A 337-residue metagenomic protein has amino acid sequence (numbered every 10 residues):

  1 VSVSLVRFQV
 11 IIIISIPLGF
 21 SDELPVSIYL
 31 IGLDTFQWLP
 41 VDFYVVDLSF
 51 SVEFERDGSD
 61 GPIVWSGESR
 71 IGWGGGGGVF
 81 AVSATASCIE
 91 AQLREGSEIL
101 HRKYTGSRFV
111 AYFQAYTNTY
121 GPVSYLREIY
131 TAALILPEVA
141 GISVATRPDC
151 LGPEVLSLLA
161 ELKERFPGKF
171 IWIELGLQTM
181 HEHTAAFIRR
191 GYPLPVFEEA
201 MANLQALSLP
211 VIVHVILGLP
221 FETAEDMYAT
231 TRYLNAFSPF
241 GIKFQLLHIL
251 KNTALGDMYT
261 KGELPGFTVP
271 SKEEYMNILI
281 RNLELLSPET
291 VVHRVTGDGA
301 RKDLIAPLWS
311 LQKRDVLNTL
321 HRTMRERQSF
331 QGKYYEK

Functional and structural regions predicted by a protein language model:
S2-L24: N-terminal low-complexity segments that are often proline-rich with Ser/Thr-Pro
D22-L33, Q37-V46, K251-K337: Auxiliary Fe-S-binding modules of radical SAM enzymes
D22-V110: N-terminal [4Fe-4S]-dependent radical SAM core
G77-G96, L100-V123, E138-L151, K169-V196 (+1 more regions): Core AdoMet radical
C88, G121, Y125, I188-V196 (+4 more regions): Alpha-helix N-cap and loop-to-helix initiation/capping positions
H101, T131-P137, L159-F170, A202-A206: Acidic (Asp/Glu)-rich catalytic clusters
V123-T131, G152-K163, M227: Distinct, well-ordered alpha-helical segments
P195-L255, E273-T296: Conserved C-terminal portion of the radical SAM core fold that forms the substrate/S-adenosylmethionine-binding
